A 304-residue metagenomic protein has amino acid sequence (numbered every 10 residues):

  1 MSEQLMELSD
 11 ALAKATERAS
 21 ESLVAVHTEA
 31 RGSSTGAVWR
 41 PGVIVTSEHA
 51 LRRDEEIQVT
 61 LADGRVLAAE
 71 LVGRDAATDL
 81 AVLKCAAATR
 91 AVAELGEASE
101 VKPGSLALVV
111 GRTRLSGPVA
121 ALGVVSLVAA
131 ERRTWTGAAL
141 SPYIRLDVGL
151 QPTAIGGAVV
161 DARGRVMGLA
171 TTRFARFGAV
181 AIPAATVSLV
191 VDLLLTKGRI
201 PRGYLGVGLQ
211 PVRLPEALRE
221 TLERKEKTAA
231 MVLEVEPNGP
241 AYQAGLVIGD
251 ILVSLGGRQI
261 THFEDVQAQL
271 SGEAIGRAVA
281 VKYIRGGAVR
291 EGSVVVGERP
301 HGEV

Functional and structural regions predicted by a protein language model:
M1-T16, V109, T113, A162 (+6 more regions): C-terminal cap/linker of serine protease catalytic domains
S2, S20, E29-S33, R40-L80 (+1 more regions): Catalytic-histidine neighborhood of serine endopeptidases, predominantly the chymotrypsin-like S1/PA family
M6-A15, S22-P41, S47, R65-A68 (+4 more regions): A conserved glycine-rich beta-strand in the N-terminal activation segment of trypsin-fold
K14-A15, E70-V72, A88-G117, V148-Q151 (+3 more regions): Active-site substrate-binding loop(s) of clan PA
S20-S22, A81, C85-E94, V119-F177 (+3 more regions): Active-site region of chymotrypsin-like
V43-V45, M167, A241-E264: Conserved PDZ fold ligand-binding element
V72-D79, K84, V128-I144, L193-P201 (+1 more regions): Gly/Ser-enriched beta-turn/beta-hairpin loop segments
T153-V159, R213-E223, E236-S254, Q269: PDZ/PDZ-like domain micro-motif
